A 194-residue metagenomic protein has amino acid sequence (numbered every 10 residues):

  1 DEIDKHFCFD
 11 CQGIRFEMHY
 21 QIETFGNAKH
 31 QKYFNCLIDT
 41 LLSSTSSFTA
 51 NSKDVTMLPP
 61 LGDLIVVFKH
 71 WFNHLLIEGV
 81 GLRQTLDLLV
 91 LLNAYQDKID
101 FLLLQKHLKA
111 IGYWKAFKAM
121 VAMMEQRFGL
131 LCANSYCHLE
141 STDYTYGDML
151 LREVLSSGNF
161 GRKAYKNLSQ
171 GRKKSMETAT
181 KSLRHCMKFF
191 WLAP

Functional and structural regions predicted by a protein language model:
D1-P194: Conserved NTP-donor binding/palm subdomain of two-metal-ion nucleotidyltransferases/polymerases, i.e., the charged
